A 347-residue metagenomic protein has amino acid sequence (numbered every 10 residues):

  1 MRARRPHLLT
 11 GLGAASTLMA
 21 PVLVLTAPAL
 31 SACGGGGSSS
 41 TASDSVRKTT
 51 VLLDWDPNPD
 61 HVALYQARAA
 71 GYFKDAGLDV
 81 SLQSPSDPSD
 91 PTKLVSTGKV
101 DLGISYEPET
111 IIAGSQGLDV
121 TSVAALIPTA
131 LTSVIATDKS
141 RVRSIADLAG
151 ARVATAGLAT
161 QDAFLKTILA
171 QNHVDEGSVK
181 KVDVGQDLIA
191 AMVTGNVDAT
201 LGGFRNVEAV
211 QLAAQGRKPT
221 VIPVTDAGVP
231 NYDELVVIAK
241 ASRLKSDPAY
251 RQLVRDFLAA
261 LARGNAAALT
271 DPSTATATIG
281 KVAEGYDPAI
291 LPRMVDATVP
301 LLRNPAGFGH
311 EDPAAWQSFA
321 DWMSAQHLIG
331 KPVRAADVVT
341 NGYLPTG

Functional and structural regions predicted by a protein language model:
M1-A20: Bacterial N-terminal signal peptides that target proteins for export
T17-L30: Hydrophobic core
L30, G34-G37: Bacterial signal peptide processing site
G36, A42-G185, I189-N206, I222 (+1 more regions): Short, glycine-/small- and polar/acidic-enriched structural segments that line small-molecule recognition paths
P108, D187-A191, G195-A283: Pocket-lining segment of extracytoplasmic ligand-binding domains
S246-Q326: Secondary-structure end/capping motifs
W316-G347: Conserved C-terminal helix/tail region of periplasmic/extracytoplasmic solute-binding proteins
